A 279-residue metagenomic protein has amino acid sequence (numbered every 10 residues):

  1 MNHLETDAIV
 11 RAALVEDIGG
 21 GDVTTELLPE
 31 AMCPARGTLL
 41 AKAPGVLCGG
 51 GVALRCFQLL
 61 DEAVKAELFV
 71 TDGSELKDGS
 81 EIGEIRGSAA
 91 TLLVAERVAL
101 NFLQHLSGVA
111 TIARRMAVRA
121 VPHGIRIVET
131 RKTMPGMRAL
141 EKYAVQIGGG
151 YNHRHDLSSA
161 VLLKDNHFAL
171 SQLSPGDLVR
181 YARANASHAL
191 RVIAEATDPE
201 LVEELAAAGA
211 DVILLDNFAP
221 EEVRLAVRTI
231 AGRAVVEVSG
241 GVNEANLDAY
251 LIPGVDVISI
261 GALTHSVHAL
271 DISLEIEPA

Functional and structural regions predicted by a protein language model:
M1-A208, V212, E221-T229, V235-E237 (+2 more regions): Acidic/glycine-rich phosphate/pyrophosphate-binding loops and surrounding catalytic core that coordinate Mg2+
N217, G240, A262-L263: Short secondary-structure boundary segments
N217, N246, S259: C-terminal active-site rim and adjoining tail of enzyme catalytic domains
S239-G240, I258, E275: Cytosolic regulatory modules rich in charged/polar residues
N243: Conserved PLP phosphate-binding loop immediately N-terminal to the Schiff-base lysine helix in PLP-dependent enzymes
A262-A279: Short, charged, intrinsically disordered terminal tails
